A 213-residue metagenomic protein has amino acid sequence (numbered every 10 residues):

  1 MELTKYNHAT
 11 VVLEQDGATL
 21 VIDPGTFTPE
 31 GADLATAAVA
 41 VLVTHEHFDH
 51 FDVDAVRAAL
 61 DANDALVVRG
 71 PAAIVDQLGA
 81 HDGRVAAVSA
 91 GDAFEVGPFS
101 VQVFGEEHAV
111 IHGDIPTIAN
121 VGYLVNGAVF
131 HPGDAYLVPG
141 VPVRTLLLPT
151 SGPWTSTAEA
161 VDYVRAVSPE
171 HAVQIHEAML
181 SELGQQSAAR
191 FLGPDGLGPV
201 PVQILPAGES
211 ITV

Functional and structural regions predicted by a protein language model:
M1-T36, A87-P142, W154-E159, L205-V213: Core dinuclear metal-dependent hydrolase active-site scaffold
T4, G79-A93, G97, V161 (+1 more regions): Binuclear metal-ion centers of metallo-dependent hydrolases, dominated by the metallo-beta-lactamase
F27-G70, R144-L147: Active-site metal-binding motif and surrounding structural segment of the metallo-beta-lactamase
L42, R69, A86, Q102 (+4 more regions): Hydrophobic/aromatic beta-strand patches that form the interior of the parallel beta-sheet core in alpha/beta enzyme
H47-F48, A73-V75, D92, L137 (+1 more regions): Alpha-helix capping/helix-boundary segments
A62-L66, V167-H171, G198-V200: A short helix->loop->beta-strand "cap" motif at the edges of active sites that frequently abuts
D64-A73, H171-A178: Short internal beta-strands
V121-Q185, A189, P194: Metallo-beta-lactamase
